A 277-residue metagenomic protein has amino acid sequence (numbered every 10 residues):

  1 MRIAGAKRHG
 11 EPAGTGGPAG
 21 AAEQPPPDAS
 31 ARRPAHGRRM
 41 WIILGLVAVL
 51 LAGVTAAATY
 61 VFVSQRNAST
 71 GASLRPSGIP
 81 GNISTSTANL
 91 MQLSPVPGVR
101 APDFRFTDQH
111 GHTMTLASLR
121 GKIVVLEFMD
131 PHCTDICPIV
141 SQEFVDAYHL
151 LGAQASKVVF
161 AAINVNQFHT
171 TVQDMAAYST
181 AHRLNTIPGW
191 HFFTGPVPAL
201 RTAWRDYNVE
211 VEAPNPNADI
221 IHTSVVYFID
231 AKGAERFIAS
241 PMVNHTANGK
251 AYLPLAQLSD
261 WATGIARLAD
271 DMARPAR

Functional and structural regions predicted by a protein language model:
M1-D103, R274-R277: N-terminal targeting signals for export/organelle localization
V96-A101, L119-I123, A155-F160, T170 (+2 more regions): Extracytoplasmic
R105-F106, F228: Hydrophobic beta-strand positions
M114-F144, F160-A161: Short active-site neighborhood of thiol/selenol oxidoreductases, capturing the structured segment around
I139-A203: Structural microenvironment flanking redox-active thiols in thiol-disulfide oxidoreductases
H149-A153, T180-L184, R205-V209, A231-A234 (+2 more regions): Sec-exported extracytoplasmic/periplasmic mature domains
G189-W190, R201, R205-N215, I221-Y227: Structural micro-motif
P214-R277: Thiol-/selenol-based redox modules, centered on thioredoxin-like and closely related oxidoreductase domains
